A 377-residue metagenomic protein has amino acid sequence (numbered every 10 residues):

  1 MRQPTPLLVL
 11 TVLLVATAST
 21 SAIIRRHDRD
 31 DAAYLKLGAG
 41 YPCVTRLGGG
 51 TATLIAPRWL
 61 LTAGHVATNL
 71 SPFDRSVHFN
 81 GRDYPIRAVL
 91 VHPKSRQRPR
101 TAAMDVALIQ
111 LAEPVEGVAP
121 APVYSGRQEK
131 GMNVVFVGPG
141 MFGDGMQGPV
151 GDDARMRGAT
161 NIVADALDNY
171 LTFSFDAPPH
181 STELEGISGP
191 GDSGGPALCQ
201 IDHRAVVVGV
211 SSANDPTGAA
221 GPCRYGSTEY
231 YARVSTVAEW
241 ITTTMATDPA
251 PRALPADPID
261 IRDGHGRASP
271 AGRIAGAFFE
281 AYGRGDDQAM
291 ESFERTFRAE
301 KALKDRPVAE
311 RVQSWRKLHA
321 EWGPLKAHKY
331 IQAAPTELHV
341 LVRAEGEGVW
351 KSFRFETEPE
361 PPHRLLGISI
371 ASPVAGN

Functional and structural regions predicted by a protein language model:
M1-L8: Bacterial N-terminal signal peptides that target proteins for export
L10-L61, N69-G81, I86-P93, S174 (+2 more regions): Protease-domain processing segments flanking chymotrypsin-fold serine proteases, especially trypsin-like
I23-I24, K36, T53-A67, D153-A164 (+2 more regions): C-terminal subregion of chymotrypsin/trypsin-like serine protease catalytic domains
I55-A56, L167, A334-T336: Residue-level recognition of beta-strand termini and adjacent short loop/turns
A103-V106, L111-I187, V234-A238: Chymotrypsin/trypsin-fold serine protease catalytic domain
P255-D287: Short, low-complexity N-terminal intrinsically disordered segments enriched in polar/charged residues
R284-A334: Short solvent-exposed beta->alpha transition segments
Q332-N377: Exposed beta-sheet edge and beta->alpha loop/turn motif
